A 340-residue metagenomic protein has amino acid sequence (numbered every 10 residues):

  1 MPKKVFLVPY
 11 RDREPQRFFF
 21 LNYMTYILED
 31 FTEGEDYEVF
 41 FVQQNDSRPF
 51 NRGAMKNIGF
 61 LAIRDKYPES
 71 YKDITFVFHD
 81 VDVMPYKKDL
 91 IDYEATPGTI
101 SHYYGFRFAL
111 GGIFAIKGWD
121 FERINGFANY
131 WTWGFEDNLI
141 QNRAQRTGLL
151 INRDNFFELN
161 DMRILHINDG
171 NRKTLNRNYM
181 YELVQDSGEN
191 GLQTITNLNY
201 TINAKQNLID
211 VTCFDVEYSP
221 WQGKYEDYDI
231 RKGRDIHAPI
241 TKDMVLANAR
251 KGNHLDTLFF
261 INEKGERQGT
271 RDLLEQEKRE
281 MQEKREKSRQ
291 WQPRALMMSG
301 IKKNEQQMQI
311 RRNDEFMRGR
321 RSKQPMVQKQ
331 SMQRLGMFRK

Functional and structural regions predicted by a protein language model:
K3-V5, E38, L139: Cell-envelope/extracellular polymer assembly enzymes that use nucleotide-activated donors
V5-R13: A conserved hydrophobic helix/loop-capping motif in glycosyltransferases and polysaccharide synthases
V8-P9, E33-S47: Short beta-strand/loop segment that forms part of the nucleotide-sugar
D12-P15, V83-P85: Short acidic, S/G/P-rich loop/turn micro-motifs used as interaction or catalytic elements
R13-L28: Short, well-formed alpha-helical segments that are part of the catalytic scaffolds of diverse glycosyltransferases
I27-E33, I63-K72: Alpha-helix termini
S47, N51-K56, F60, P68-E69 (+1 more regions): Conserved catalytic core of nucleotide-sugar-dependent glycosyltransferases
N138-K340: C-terminal catalytic/acceptor-binding lobe
